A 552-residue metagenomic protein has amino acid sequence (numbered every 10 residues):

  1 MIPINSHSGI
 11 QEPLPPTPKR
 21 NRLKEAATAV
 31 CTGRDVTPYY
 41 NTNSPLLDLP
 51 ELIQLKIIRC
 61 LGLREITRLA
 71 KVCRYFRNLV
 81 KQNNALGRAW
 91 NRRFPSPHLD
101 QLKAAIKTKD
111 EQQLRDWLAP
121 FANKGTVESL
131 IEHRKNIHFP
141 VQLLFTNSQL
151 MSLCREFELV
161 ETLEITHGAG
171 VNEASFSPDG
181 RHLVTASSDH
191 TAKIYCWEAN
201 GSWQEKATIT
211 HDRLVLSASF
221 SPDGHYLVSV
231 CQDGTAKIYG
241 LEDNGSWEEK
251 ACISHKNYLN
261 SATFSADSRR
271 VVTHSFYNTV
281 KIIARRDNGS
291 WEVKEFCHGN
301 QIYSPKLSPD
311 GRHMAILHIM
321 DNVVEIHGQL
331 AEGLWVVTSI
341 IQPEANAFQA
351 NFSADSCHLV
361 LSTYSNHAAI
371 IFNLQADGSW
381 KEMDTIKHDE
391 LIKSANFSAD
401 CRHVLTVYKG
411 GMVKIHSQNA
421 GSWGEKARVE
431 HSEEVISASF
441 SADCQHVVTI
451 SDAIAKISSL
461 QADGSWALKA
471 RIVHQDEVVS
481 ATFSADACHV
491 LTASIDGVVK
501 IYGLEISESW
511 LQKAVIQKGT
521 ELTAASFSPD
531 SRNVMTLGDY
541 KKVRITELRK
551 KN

Functional and structural regions predicted by a protein language model:
K19, K24, C31-V160: Skp1-binding F-box subdomain of Cullin-RING ligase substrate receptors
E161-E164, E205-T208, E249-C252, E292-F296 (+5 more regions): A short beta-strand motif characteristic of beta-propeller blades
L163-V171, I209-V215, I253-L259, C297-I302 (+5 more regions): WD40/WD-repeat beta-propeller blade N-cap
P178-D179, P222-D223, A266-D267, P309-D310 (+5 more regions): Residue-level detector of Asp-centered blade-edge/turn motifs that repeat once per structural unit in beta-propeller
D189-A192, D233-A236, Y277-V280, D321-N322 (+5 more regions): Short coil/turn segments within WD40 beta-propeller repeats
T523-N552: Blade-level signature of beta-propeller repeat domains, shared across WD40, Kelch, NHL, RCC1 and BNR/Asp-box propellers
